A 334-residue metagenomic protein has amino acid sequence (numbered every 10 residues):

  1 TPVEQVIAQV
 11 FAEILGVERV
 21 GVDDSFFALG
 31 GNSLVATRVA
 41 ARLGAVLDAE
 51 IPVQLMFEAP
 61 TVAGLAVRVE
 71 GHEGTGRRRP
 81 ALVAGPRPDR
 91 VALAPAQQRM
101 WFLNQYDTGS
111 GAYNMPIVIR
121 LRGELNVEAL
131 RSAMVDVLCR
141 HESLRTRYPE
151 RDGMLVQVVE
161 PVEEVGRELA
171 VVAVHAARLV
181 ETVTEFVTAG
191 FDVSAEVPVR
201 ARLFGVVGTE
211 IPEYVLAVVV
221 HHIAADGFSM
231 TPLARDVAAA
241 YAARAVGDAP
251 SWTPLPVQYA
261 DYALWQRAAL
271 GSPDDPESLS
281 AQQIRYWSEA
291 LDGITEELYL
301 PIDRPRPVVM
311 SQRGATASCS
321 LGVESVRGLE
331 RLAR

Functional and structural regions predicted by a protein language model:
T1-Q105, E128, S132, D136 (+3 more regions): Regions immediately C-terminal to embedded phosphopantetheine-bearing carrier domains
L15-G16, D48, P161-E163, G247 (+1 more regions): Glycine-centered helix-boundary capping/hinge motifs
L29, V165-E168, T182: Conserved short internal alpha-helix adjacent to the catalytic or cofactor-binding core of large enzyme scaffolds
R42, G85-P161, A176-S272, Q282 (+2 more regions): Acyl-group handoff/entry surfaces in thioester-processing enzymes
A92, R313-V326: DNA breakage-rejoining catalytic core of tyrosine-based enzymes
G109, S278, S320-V323: Short helix-capping and inter-helix turn/linker motifs at the boundaries of alpha-helical repeat units
V118-L121, E168-A173, T316-S320: Short amphipathic
A189, V309, R313: Active-site flanking loop/helix segments enriched in acidic
